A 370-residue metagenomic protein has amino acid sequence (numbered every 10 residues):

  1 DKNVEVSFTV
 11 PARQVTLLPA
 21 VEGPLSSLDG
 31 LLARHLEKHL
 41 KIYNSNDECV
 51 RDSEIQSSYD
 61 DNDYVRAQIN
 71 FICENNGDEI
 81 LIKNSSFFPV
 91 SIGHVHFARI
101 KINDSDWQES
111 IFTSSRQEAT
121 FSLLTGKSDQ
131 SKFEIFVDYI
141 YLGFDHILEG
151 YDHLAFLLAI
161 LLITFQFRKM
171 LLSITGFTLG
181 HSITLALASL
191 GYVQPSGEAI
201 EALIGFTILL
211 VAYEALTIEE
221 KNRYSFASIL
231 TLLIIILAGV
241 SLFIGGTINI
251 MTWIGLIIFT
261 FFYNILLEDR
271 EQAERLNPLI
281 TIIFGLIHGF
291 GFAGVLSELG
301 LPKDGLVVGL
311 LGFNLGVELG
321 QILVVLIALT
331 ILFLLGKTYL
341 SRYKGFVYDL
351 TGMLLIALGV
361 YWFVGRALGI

Functional and structural regions predicted by a protein language model:
D1-D145: N-terminal soluble domains immediately following signal/targeting peptides that reside in extracytoplasmic
F133-E134, P302-L306: Membrane-interfacial loop-to-helix junctions in multi-pass transporters
D145-I287, A293, S297-E298, G305 (+2 more regions): Hydrophobic alpha-helical transmembrane segments in multi-pass membrane proteins
